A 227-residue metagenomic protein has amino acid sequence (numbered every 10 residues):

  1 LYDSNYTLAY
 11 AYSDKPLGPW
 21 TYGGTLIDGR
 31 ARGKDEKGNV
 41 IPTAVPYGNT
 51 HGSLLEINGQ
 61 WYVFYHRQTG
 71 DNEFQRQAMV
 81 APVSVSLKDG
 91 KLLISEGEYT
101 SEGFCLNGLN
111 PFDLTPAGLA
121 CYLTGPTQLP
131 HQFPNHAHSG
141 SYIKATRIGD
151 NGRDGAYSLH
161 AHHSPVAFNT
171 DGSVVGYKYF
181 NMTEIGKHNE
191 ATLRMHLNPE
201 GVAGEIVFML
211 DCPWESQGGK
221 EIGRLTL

Functional and structural regions predicted by a protein language model:
L1-L227: Carbohydrate-active catalytic/glycan-binding domains of CAZyme proteins, especially the secreted or lumenal ectodomains
